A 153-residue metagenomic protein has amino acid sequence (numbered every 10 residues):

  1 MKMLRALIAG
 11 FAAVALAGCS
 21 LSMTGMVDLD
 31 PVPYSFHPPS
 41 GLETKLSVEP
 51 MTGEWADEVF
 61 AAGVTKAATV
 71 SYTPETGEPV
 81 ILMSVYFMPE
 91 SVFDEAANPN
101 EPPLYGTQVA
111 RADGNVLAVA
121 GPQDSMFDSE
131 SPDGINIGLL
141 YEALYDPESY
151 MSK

Functional and structural regions predicted by a protein language model:
M1-I8: Bacterial N-terminal signal peptides that target proteins for export
I8, V14, G18-A61, A97-K153: N-terminal targeting sequences that direct proteins away from the cytosol to non-cytosolic compartments
V64-V92: A short acidic-to-branched-hydrophobic micro-motif
